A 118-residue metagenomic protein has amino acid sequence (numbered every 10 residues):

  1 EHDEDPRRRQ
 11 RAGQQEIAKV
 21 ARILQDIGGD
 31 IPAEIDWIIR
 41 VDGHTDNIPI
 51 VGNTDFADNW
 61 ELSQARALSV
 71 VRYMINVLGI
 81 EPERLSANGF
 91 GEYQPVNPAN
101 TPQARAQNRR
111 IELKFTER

Functional and structural regions predicted by a protein language model:
D3-R7, R11-I23, G28, W37-R40 (+1 more regions): Periplasmic OmpA-like peptidoglycan-binding domain that tethers envelope proteins to the cell wall
